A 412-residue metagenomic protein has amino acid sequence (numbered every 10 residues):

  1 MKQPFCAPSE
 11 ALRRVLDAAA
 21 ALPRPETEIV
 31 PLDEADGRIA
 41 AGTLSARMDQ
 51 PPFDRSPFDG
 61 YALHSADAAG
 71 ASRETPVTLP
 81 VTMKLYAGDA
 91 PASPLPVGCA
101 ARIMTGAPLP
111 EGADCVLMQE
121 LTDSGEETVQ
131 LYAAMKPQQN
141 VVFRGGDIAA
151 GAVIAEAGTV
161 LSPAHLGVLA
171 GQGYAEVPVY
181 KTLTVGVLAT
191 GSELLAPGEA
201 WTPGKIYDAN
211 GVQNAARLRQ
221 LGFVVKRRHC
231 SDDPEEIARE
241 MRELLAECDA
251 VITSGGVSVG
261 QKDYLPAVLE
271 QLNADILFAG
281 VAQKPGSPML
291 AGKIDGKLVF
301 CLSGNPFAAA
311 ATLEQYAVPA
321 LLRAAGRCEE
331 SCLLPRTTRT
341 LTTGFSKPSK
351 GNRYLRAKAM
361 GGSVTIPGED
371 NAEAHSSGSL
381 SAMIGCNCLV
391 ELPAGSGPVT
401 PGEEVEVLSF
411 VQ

Functional and structural regions predicted by a protein language model:
M1-S9, A175-L302, P306-T312: Helix-rich terminal scaffold detector
K2-P8, A62-R228, E373-A374, L389 (+1 more regions): Short, glycine/charged-enriched hinge/interface segments at domain edges or termini
P4, P8-L12, E28, L32 (+16 more regions): Generic structural signal for well-ordered, non-membrane alpha-helical segments in soluble metabolic enzymes
F5-A71: Intrinsically disordered, low-complexity, positively charged segments
S9, E28-D33, G37, G42 (+3 more regions): Flexible glycine/proline-rich
V15, G60, G151, V187 (+4 more regions): Residue-level signal for inorganic ion chemistry
L16-P23, T43, L109, A152-G158 (+9 more regions): Structural signal for hydrophobic packing residues in well-ordered secondary-structure cores of soluble enzyme domains
T27-L32, F53-L79, G112-E127, R327 (+1 more regions): Short beta-strand/loop turn elements enriched in aromatics
